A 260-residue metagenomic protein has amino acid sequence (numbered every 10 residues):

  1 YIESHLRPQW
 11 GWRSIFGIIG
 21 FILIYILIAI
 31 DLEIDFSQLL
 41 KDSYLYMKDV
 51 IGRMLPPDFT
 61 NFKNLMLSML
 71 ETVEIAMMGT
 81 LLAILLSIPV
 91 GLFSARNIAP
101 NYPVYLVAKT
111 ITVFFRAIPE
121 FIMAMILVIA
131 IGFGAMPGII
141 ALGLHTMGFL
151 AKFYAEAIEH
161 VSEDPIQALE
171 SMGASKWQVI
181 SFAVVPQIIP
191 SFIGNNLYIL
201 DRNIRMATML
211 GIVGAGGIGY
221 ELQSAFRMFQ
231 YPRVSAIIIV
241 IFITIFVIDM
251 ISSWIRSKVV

Functional and structural regions predicted by a protein language model:
Y1-L81, I88, F93: N-terminal, non-cleaved signal-anchor transmembrane helix
F21-L23, M77, L81, L85 (+5 more regions): Generic alpha-helical transmembrane segments of integral inner-membrane proteins, especially permease/transport modules
M66-E74, A108-F115, D201, Q223: Alpha-helical membrane-interface segments at transmembrane helix boundaries
V90-A124, F153: Cytoplasmic-entry segments and transmembrane alpha-helices of multi-pass inner-membrane transporters
V113-T146: Generic hydrophobic transmembrane alpha-helix motif, especially the helices
I129, M206-I241, V260: Glycine-rich helix-loop "coupling/hinge" segments at transmembrane-helix boundaries in multipass transporters
F133-I199, M250: Membrane-cytosol interface at the C-terminal ends of specific transmembrane alpha-helices in multi-pass membrane
G194, S235-V260: C-terminal transmembrane helix and the adjacent membrane-cytosol boundary/short C-terminal tail of inner/organellar
